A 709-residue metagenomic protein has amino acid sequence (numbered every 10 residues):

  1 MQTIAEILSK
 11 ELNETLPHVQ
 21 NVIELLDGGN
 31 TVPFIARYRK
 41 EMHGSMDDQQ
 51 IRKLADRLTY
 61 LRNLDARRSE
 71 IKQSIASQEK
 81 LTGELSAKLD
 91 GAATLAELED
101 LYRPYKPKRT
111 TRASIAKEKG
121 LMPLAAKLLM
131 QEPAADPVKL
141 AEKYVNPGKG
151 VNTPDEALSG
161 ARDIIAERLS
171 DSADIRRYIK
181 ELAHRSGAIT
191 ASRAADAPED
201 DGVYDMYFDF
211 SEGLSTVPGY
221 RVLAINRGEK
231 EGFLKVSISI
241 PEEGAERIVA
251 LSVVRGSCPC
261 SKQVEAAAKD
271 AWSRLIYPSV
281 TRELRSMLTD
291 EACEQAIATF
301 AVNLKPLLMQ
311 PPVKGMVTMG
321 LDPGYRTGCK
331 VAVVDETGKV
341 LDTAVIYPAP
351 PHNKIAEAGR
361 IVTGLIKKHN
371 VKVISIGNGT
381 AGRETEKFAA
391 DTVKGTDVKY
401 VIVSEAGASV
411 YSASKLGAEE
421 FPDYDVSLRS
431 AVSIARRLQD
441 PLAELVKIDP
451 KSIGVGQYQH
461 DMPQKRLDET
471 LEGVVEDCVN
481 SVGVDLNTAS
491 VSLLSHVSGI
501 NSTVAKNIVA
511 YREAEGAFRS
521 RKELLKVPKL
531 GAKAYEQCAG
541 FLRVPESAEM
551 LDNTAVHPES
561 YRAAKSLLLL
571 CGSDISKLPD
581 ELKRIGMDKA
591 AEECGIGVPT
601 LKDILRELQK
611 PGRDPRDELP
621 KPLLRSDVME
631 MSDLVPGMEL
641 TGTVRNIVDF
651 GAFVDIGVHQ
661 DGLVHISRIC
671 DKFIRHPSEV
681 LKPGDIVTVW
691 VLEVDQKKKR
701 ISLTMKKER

Functional and structural regions predicted by a protein language model:
M1-Q20, D27: Generic start-of-chain signal for non-secretory N-termini
I4, D56, R62-K80, D90 (+6 more regions): Long, highly charged, low-complexity intrinsically disordered interaction regions that mediate electrostatic DNA/RNA
E24-D27, P104, I115-E118, A224-G228 (+16 more regions): Replace "in large, NTP-powered and nucleic-acid-processing enzymes" with "in large, NTP-powered factors and other
Y38-K40, L129, P241, P323 (+11 more regions): Short, ordered loop/turn segments at secondary-structure junctions
Q50-K53, Y60, L64-G320, G324-Y424 (+1 more regions): Duplex nucleic acid-engaging cores and interfaces of nucleic-acid transaction enzymes
S74, E99-Y102, G228-P241, L251-I276 (+2 more regions): Structured, non-catalytic alpha/beta "coupling" segments that mediate domain-domain communication and provide generic
E181-A188, L321-Y325, G379-E384, V403-V410 (+5 more regions): A glycine-rich phosphate-binding loop feature that marks nucleotide/adenosyl-phosphate handling sites
V544-R709: Single-stranded RNA-binding regions, centering on S1/OB-family and related RNA-binding modules
